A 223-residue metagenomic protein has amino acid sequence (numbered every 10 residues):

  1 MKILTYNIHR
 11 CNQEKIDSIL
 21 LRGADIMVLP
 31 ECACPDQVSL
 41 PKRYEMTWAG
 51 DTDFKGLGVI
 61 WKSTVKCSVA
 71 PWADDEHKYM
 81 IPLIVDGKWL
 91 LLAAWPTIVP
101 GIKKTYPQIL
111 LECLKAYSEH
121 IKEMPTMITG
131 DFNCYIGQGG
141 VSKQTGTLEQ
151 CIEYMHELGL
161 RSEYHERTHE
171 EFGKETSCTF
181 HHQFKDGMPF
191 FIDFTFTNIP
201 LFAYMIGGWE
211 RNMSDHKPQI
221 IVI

Functional and structural regions predicted by a protein language model:
M1-H9, G87-P100, T129: Active-site-proximal beta-strand elements of phosphoester/diester hydrolases
M1-K42, D51: N-terminal, active-site-proximal structural segment of metallo-dependent hydrolase catalytic domains
H9, A33, W95-T97, F132-Y135 (+1 more regions): Catalytic metal-binding/acid-base residues of hydrolase active sites
I26, I109-I192: Metal-dependent phosphoesterases centered on the DNase I-like endonuclease/exonuclease/phosphatase
P30-V99, E210: Structured beta-strand-rich core segments of catalytic domains in phosphoester-bond hydrolases
D53-S68, V85-D86, E175, H181-A203: Conserved beta strand-loop-helix elements of the APE1-like EEP
L83-I84, L92-K122: Internal catalytic-core helix/loop-beta-alpha segment that presents or stabilizes conserved functional determinants
N212-I223: Surface polyanion/phosphate-binding segment centered on an Asp-His-Pro turn
